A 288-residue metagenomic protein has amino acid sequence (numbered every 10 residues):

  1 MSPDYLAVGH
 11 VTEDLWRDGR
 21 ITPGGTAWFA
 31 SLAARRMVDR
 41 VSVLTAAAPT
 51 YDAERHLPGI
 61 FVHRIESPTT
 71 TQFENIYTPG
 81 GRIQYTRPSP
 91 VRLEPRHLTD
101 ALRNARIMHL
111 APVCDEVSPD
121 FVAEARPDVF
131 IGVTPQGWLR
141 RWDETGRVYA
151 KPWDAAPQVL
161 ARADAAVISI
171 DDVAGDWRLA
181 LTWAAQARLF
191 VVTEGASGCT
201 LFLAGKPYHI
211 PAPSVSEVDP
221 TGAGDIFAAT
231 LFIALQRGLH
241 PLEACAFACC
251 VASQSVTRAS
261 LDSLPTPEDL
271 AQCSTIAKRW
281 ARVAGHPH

Functional and structural regions predicted by a protein language model:
M1, A180-H288: Conserved phosphate-binding/catalytic region of the ribokinase-like
S2-A7, E13-I21, R36-G132, Q272-H288: Conserved N-terminal subdomain of the carbohydrate kinase-like
T22-R36: Short catalytic helix/loop segments, enriched in acidic residues and glycine and frequently bearing histidine
P23-T26, R147-D154, A180-A184, I210-P213: Charged helix-capping and loop-helix junction motifs
L32, F73-I76, G198-F202: Short beta-strand scaffold segments in enzyme catalytic cores
L32-R40, A234-R237: Alpha-helix C-terminal capping segments
L57-E66, P127-I131, R147, Q186-V192 (+1 more regions): Active-site regions of enzymes building and remodeling cell-envelope glycoconjugates
I107-L181, S197: Conserved beta-alpha-beta core of the PfkB/ribokinase-like small-molecule kinase fold
